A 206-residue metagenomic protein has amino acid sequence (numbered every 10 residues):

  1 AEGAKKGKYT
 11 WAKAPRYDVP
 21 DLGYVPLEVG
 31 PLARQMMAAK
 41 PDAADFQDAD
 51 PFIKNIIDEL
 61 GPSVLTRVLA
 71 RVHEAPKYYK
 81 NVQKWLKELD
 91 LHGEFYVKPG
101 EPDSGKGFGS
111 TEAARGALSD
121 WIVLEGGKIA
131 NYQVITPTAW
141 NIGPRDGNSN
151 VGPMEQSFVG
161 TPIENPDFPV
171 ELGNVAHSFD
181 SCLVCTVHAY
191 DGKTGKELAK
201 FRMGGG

Functional and structural regions predicted by a protein language model:
A1-G206: Metal/cofactor-centered catalytic core regions of large enzymes
